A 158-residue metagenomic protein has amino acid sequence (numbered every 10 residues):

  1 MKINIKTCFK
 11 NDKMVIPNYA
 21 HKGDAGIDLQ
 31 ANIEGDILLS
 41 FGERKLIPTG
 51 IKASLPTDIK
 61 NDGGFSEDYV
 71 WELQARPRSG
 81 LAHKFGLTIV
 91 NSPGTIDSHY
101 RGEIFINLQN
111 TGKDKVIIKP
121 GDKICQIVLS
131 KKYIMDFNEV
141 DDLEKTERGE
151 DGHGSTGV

Functional and structural regions predicted by a protein language model:
M1-V158: DUTPase catalytic domain/fold
